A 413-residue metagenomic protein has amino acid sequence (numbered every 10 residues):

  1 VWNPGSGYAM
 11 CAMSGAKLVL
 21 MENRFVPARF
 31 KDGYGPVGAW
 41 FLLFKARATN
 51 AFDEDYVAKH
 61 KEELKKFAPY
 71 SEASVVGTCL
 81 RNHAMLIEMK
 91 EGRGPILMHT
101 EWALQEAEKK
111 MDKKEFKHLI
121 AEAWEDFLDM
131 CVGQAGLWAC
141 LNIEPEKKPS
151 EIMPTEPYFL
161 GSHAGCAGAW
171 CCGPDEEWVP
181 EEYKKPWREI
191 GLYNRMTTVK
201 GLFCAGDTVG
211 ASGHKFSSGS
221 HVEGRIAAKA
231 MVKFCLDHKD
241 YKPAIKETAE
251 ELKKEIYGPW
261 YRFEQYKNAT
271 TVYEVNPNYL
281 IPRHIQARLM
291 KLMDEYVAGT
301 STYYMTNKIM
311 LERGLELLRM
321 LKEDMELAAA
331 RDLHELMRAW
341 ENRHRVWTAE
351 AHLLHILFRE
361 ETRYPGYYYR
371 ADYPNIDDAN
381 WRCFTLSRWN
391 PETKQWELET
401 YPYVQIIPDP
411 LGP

Functional and structural regions predicted by a protein language model:
V1-P36, S217-A230: Glycine-rich loop(s) and the adjacent beta-strand/alpha-helix scaffold that form part
N3-M13, A46-T49, V76-G77, A230-K233 (+1 more regions): Short, surface-exposed, polar/charged, turn-prone segments marking secondary-structure boundaries
S14-G15, F52-D53, A228-K239, E360: A generic secondary-structure signal for well-formed alpha-helical elements
A16-N23, F234-K246, Y367-Y368: Acidic/polar loop patches that form or flank catalytic/metal-binding clefts of enzymes that bind anionic ligands
E22-G213, E295-P413: Mobile, glycine/GP-rich and aromatic-enriched active-site lid/loop segments adjacent to catalytic centers
G191-Y193, T197-W260: Catalytic phosphate/nucleotide-handling subdomain of diverse soluble enzymes
L236-R331: Long, amphipathic alpha-helical stalk/connector segments used for oligomerization, subunit docking, or mechanical
